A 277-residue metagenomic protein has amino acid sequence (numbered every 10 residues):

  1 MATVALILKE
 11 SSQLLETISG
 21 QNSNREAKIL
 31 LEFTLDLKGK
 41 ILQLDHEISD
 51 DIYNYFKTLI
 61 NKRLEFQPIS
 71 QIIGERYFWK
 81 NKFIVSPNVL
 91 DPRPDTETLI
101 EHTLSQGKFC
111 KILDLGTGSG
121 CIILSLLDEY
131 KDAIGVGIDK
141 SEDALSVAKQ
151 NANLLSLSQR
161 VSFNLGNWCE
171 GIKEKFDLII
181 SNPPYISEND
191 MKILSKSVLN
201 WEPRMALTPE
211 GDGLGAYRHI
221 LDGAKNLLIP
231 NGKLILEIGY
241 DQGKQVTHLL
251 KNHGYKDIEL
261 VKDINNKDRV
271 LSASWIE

Functional and structural regions predicted by a protein language model:
M1-F56: A short N-terminal interaction module
S19-G20, Y130-D132, N153-S158, L227-L228 (+1 more regions): Short helix-capping segments at alpha-helix termini
E32-Q106: Conserved AdoMet
K82, I134, R160-S162, K256-E259: Conserved beta-strand segments of alpha/beta enzyme cores
P94-I193, S197: Conserved SAM/SAH cofactor-binding pocket of Class I
Y185, S274-E277: C-terminal beta-strand of the catalytic ATP-binding
Y185-A216: Mobile active-site "lid"/loop adjacent to the S-adenosyl-L-methionine
G211-W275: Conserved Class I SAM-dependent methyltransferase catalytic core
